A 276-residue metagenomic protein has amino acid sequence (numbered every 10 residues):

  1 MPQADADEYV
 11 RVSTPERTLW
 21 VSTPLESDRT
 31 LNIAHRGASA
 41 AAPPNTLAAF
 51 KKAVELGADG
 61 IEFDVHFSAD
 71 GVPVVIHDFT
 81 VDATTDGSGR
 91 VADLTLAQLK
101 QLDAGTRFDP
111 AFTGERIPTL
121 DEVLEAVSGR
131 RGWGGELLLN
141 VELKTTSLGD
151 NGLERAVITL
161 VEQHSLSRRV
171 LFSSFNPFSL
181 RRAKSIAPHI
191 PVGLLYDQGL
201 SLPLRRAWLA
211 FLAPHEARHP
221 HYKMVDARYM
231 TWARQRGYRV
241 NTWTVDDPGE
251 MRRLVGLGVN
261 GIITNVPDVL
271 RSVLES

Functional and structural regions predicted by a protein language model:
P2-S276: Phosphate-group recognition and catalysis centered on beta-loop-alpha active-site segments
